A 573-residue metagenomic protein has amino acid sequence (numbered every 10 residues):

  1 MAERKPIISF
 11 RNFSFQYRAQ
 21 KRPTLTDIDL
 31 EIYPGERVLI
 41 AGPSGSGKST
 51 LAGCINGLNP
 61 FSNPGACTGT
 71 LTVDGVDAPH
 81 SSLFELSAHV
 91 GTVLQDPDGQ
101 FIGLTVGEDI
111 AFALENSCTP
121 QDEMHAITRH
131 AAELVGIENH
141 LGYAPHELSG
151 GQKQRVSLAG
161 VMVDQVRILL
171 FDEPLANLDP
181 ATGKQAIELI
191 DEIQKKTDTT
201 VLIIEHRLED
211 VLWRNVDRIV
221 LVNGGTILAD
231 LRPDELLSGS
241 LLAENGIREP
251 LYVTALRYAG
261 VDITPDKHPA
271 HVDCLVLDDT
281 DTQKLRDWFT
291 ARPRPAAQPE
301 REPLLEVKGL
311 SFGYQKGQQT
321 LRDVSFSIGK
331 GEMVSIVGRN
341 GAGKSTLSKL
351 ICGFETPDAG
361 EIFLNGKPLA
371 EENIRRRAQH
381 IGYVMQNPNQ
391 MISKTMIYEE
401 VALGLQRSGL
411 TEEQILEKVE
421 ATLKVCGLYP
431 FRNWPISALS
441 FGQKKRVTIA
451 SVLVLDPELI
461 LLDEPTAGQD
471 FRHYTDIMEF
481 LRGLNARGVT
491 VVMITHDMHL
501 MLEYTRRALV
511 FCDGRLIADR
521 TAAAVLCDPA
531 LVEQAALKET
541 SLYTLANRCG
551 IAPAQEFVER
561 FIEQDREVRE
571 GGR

Functional and structural regions predicted by a protein language model:
A41-P43, V337-R339: The feature captures the beta-strand-to-loop junction immediately N-terminal to the Walker
N56, C352: Helix-to-loop junction immediately C-terminal to a conserved catalytic motif
P64-V76, G360-P368, R377: Conserved ABC transporter NBD signature motif
D122-H140, E413-F431: Conserved ABC ATPase "signature" region
A144-L148, Q152, P435-L439: Conserved ABC ATPase signature
L169-D172, I460-D463: Catalytic Walker B motif of ABC-type/P-loop ATPase nucleotide-binding domains
T226-Y252, R515-L542: Conserved beta-strand-loop-alpha-helix hinge in the C-terminal portion of ABC ATPase nucleotide-binding domains
